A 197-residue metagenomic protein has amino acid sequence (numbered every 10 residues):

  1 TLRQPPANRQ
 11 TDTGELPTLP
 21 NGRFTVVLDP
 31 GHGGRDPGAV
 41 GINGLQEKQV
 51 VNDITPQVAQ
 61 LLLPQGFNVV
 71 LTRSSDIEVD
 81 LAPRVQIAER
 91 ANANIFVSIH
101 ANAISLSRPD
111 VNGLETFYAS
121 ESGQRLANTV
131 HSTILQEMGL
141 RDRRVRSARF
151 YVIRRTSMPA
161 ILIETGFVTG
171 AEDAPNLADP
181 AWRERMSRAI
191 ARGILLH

Functional and structural regions predicted by a protein language model:
T1-H197: Catalytic-site microenvironment of enzymes that process N-acetyl-hexosamine-containing cell-wall polysaccharides
